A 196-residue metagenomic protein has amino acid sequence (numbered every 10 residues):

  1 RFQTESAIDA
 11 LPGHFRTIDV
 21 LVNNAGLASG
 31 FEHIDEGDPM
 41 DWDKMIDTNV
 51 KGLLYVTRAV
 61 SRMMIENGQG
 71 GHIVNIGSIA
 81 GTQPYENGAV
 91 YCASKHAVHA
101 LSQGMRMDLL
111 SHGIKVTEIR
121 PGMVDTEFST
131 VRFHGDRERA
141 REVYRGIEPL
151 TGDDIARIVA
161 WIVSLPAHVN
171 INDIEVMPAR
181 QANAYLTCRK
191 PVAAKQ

Functional and structural regions predicted by a protein language model:
R1-S6, P39: The beta1-alpha1 cofactor-binding region of Rossmann-like NAD(H)/NADP(H)-dependent oxidoreductases
E32-I34, D38-D43: Substrate-binding pocket helix/loop in short-chain dehydrogenase/reductase
D35, Q83-A89: Active-site loop immediately N-terminal to the catalytic Tyr-X3-Lys motif of short-chain dehydrogenase/reductase
T57, S94: Active-site helix of classical SDR
R62, E66, M107-L110: Alpha-helical segment proximal to the catalytic Tyr-Lys
S78: Residue(s) in the substrate-gating loop at a strand-loop-helix junction that position the organic substrate next
E118-I119, T126, R137-Y185, R189: C-terminal helical subdomain
